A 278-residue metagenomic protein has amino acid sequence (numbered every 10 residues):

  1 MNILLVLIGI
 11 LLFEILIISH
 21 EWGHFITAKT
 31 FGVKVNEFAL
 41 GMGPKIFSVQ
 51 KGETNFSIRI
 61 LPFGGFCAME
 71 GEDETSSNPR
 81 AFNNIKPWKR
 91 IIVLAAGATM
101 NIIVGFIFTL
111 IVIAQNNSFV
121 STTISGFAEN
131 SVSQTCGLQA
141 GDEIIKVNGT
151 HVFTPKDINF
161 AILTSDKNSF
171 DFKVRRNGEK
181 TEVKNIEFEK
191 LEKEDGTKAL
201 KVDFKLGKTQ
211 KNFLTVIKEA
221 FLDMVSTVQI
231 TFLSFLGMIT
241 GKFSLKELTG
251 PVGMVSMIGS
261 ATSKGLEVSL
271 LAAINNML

Functional and structural regions predicted by a protein language model:
M1, L5, G9, K86-L94 (+3 more regions): Residue-level signature of transmembrane alpha-helical entry/exit and packing/kink sites in multi-pass membrane
L4-S77, L278: Small-residue-rich helix-interface/hinge motifs
H20, I58, G97, I158 (+1 more regions): Residue-level signature of catalytic and energy-coupling elements of molecular machines, predominantly ATP/GTP-dependent
E37, F56-S57, L61-G126: Internal alpha-helical transmembrane segments
I85, A128, E187-L278: Functional transmembrane alpha-helices
S133-P155, M224: Conserved PDZ fold ligand-binding element
Q139, I145-K146, D157-K205: PDZ-domain C-terminal substructure recognizer with occasional recognition of PDZ-binding tails
